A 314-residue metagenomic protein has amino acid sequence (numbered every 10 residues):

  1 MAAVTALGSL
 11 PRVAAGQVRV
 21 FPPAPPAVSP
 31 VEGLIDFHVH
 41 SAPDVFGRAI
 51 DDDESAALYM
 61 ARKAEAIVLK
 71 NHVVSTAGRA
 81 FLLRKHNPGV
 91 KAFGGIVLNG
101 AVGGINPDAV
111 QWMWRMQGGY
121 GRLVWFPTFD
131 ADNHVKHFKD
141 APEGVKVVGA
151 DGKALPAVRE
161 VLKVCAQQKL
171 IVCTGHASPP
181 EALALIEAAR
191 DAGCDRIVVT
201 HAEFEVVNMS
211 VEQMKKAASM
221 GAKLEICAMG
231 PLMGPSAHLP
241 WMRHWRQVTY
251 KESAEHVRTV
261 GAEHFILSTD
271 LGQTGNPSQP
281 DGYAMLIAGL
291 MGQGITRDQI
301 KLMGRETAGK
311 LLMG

Functional and structural regions predicted by a protein language model:
M1-L7, P280-G314: Mid-to-C-terminal alpha-helical segments outside catalytic/metal-binding sites
A2-V20: N-terminal twin-arginine translocation
V18, P25-P26, D52-A57, R79-L82 (+5 more regions): Histidine/acidic residue-rich metal-binding segments in metalloenzymes
V18-K91: An N-terminally biased module of ancient metal coordination in phosphate/nucleic-acid-related enzymes
G33-V39, I67-L69, F93-I96, V124-F126 (+4 more regions): Hydrophobic faces of well-ordered beta-strands that scaffold small-molecule active sites in alpha/beta enzyme cores
F37-G47, F129-A131, K136-K153: Glycine-rich phosphate-binding "P-loop"
A42-D44, V74-G78, N99-V102, A131-H134 (+4 more regions): Active-site environment of divalent metal-dependent phosphoester hydrolases
C227, A262-Q279: Short acidic/histidine-rich active-site segments
